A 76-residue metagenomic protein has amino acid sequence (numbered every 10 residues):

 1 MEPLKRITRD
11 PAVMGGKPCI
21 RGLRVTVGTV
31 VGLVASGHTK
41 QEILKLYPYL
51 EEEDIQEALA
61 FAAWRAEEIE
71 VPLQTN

Functional and structural regions predicted by a protein language model:
M1-K17: Basic, low-complexity segments
K17-P18, V34: Compositionally biased, intrinsically disordered low-complexity regions
P18-C19, G28: A generic structural signal for short
T26-N76: Long, charge-rich, low-complexity alpha-helical segments
